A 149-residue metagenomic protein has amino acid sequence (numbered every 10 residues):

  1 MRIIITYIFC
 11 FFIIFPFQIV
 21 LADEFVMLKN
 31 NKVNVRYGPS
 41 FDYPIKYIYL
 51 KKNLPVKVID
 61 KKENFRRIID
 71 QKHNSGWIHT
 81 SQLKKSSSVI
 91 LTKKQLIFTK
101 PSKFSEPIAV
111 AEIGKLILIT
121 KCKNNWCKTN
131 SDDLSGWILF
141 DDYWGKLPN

Functional and structural regions predicted by a protein language model:
M1-R2: N-terminal secretory signal peptides that target proteins for export/translocation
I5-I8, Y143: Generic low-complexity, intrinsically disordered sequence content enriched in small uncharged/hydrophobic residues
Y7-P16: Bacterial N-terminal signal peptides
F17-A22: Sec/Tat signal peptide C-region and signal peptidase I cleavage site
D23-N34, G38-K51, P55-A109, L116-L118 (+2 more regions): Boundary regions of SH3-family modules and the immediately adjacent low-complexity/disordered segments in eukaryotic
